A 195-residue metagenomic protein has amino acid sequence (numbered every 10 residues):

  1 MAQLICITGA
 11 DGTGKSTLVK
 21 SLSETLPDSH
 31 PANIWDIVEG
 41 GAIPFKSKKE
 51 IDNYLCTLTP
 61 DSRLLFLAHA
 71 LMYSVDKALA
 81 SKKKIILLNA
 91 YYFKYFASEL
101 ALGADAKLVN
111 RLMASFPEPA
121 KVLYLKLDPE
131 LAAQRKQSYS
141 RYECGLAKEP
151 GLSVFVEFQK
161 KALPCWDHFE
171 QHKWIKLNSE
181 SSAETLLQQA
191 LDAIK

Functional and structural regions predicted by a protein language model:
I7: Hydrophobic anchor at the beta1->P-loop junction of P-loop NTPases
A10: P-loop (Walker A) phosphate-binding loop of NTP-binding proteins
K15: Conserved lysine of the Walker
L18: Hydrophobic positions on the alpha1 helix immediately C-terminal to the Walker A/P-loop
E24-N33: Post-Walker A helix-loop "phosphate-sensing" segment adjacent to the P-loop in P-loop NTPases
I37-K107: ATP-dependent small-molecule kinase phosphotransfer cores that center on conserved nucleotide phosphate-binding segments
A97-S98, L102-P164: A glycine- and Lys/Arg-enriched "phosphate-lid" helix/loop adjacent to the NTP-binding pocket of small-molecule kinases
A120-K121, K126-L127, E149-S153, F169-L186: Phosphate-binding beta-loop-alpha motif at adenosine-nucleotide cofactor sites
